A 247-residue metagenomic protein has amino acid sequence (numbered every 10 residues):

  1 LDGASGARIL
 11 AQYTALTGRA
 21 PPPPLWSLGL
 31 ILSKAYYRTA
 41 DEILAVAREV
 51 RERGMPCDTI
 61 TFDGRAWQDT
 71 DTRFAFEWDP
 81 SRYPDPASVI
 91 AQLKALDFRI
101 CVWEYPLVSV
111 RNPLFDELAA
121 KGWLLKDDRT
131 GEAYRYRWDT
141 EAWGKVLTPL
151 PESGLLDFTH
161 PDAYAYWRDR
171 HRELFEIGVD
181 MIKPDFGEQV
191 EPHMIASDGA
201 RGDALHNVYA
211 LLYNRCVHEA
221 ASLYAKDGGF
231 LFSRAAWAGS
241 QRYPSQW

Functional and structural regions predicted by a protein language model:
L1-W247: Catalytic-domain carbohydrate-binding cleft regions of carbohydrate-active enzymes
